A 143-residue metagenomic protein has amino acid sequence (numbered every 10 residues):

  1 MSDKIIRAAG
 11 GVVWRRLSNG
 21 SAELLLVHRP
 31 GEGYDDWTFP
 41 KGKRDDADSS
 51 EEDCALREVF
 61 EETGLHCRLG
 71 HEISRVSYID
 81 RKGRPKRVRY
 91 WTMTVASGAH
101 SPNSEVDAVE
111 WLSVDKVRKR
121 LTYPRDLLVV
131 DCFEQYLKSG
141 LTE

Functional and structural regions predicted by a protein language model:
M1-L25: Conserved N-terminal beta-strand and adjoining loop/helix that marks the start of the Nudix/MutT-like hydrolase domain
R7-A9, A22, K86-R89, D107: Change "...and in nucleic-acid phosphodiester-cleaving endonucleases..." to "...and in nucleic-acid processing enzymes
G11, L26, F39, L69-E72: Generic preference for hydrophobic
W14-R16, H28-P30, I79: A generic structural motif
N19-L65: Conserved Nudix-box catalytic region and its N-terminal flanking loop in Nudix hydrolases and closely related
E32-W37, V88-Y90, V95, H100-E143: Nudix hydrolase/Nudix homology domain
R44-D45, Y78, V117: Short histidine/acidic/glycine/proline-rich micro-motifs that form metal- and phosphate-coordinating active-site loops
F60, G64-A99: Active-site segment of metal-dependent pyrophosphate-handling enzymes, primarily the Nudix hydrolase catalytic core
